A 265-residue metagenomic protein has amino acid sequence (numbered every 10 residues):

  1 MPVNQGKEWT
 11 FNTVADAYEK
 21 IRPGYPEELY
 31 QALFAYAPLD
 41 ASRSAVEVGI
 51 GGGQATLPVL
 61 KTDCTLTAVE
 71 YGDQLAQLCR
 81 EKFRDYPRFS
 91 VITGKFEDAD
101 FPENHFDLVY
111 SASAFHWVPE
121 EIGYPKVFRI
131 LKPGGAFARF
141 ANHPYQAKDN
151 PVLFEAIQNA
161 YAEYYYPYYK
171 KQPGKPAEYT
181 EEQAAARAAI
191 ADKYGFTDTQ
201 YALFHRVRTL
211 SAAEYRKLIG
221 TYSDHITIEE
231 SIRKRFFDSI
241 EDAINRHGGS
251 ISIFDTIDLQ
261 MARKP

Functional and structural regions predicted by a protein language model:
M1-D40: Conserved class I S-adenosyl-L-methionine
S42-S44, N104: Nucleotide donor/acceptor-binding cores
S44-A99: Class I SAM-dependent methyltransferase SAM/SAH-binding core
G52, A177-P265: Conserved Class I S-adenosyl-L-methionine
E97-L108: A short acidic, Gly/Pro-enriched loop at the edge of an enzyme's catalytic core that lines a small-molecule cofactor
D107-E121: A short SAM/SAH-binding and catalytic strip from SAM-dependent methyltransferases
I122-G134: A short glycine-rich, Lys/Arg-flanked "PGG" loop and its adjoining helix->strand segment in the class I
K132-H205: Conserved catalytic/acceptor-binding region of the Class I
